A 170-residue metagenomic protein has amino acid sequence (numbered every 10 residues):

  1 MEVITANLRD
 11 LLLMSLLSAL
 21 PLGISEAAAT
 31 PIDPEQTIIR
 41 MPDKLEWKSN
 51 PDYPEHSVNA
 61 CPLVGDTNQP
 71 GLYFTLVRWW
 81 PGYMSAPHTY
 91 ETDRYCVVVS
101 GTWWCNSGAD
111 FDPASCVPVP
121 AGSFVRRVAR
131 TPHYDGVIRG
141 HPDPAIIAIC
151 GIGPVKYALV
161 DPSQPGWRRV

Functional and structural regions predicted by a protein language model:
V3-L16: N-terminal secretory signal peptides and thylakoid transit peptides that target proteins across membranes
L17-S25: Hydrophobic h-region of N-terminal signal peptides that target proteins for export in Gram-negative bacteria
A28-G71, D161-V170: A short, N-terminal "cap"/entry segment at the start of jelly-roll beta-barrel domains of the cupin/DSBH fold
I38, A114, R126, Y134-V170: Double-stranded beta-helix
Y73-Y90, V128-R130: Conserved short histidine dyad/triad with adjacent acidic residue
W80-Y83, Y90-D110: Glycine- and acidic-residue-biased ligand/ion/polar-headgroup-sensing regions
D110-T131: Short acidic-glycine-tyrosine-enriched beta hairpin
